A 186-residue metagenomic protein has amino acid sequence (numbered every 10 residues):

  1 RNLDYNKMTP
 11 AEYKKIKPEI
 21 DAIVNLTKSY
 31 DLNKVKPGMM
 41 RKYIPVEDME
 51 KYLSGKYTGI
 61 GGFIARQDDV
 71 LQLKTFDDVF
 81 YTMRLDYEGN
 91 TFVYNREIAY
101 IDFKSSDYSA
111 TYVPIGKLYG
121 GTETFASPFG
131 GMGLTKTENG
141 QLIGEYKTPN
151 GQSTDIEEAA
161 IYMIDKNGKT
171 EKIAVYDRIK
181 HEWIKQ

Functional and structural regions predicted by a protein language model:
N2-Q186: Catalytic toxin/effector domains delivered as secreted proteins or via bacterial secretion systems
